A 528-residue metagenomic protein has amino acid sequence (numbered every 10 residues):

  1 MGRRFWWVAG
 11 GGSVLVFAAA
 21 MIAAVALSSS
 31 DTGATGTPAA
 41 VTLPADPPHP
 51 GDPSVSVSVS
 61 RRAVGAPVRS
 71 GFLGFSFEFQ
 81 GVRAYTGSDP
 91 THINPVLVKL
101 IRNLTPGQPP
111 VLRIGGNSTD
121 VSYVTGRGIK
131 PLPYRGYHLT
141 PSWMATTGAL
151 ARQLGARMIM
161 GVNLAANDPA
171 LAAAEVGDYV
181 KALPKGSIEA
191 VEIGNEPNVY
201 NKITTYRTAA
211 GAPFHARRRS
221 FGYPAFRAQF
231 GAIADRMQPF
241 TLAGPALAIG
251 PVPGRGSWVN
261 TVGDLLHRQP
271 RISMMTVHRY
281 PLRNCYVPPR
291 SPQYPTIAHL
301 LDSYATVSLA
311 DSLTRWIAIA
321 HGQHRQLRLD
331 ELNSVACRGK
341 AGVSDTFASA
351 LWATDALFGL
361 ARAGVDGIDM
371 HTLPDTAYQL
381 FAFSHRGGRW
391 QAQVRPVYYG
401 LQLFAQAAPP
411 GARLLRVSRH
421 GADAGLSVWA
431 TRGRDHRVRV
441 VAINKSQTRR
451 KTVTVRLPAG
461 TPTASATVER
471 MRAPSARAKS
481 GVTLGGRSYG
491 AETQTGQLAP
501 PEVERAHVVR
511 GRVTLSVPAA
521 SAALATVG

Functional and structural regions predicted by a protein language model:
G2-R3, W7-I193, P197-S257, L266-M274 (+4 more regions): Non-catalytic accessory regions flanking glycosidase/transglycosidase catalytic cores in CAZymes
T261: Sequence context of c-type cytochrome heme-c attachment sites
L282-V335: Glycoside hydrolase catalytic-domain groove-lining segments
